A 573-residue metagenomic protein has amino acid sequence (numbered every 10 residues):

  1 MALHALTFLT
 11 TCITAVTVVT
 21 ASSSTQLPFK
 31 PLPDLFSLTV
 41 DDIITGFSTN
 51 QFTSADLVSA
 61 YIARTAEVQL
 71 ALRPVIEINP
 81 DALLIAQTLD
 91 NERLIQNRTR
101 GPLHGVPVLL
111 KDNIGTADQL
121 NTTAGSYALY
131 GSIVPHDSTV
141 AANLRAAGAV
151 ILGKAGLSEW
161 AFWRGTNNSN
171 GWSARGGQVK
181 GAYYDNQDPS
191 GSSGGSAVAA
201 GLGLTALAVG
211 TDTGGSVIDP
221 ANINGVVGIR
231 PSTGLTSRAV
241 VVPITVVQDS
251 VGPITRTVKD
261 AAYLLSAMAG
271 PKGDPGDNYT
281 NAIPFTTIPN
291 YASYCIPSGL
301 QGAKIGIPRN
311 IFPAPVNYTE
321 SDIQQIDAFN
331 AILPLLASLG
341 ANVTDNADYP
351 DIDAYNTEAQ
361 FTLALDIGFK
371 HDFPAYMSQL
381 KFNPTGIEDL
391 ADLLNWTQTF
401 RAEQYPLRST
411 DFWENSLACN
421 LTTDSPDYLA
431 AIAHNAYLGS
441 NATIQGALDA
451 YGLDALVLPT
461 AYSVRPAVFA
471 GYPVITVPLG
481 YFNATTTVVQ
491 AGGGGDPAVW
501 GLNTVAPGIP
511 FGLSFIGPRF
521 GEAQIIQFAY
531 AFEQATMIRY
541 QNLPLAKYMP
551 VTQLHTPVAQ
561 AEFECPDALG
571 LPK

Functional and structural regions predicted by a protein language model:
A2-T88, F312, S321, N330-A341 (+1 more regions): An N-terminal boundary/leader segment
S22-G214, S232: Gly/Ser-rich catalytic/binding loops embedded in alpha/beta enzyme cores
P31, H104-G125, G299-P313, L363-G439 (+1 more regions): Short helix-loop capping/hinge segments that flank enzyme active sites or metal/cofactor-binding pockets
S37, S54-V58, P74-I76, P107-L110 (+11 more regions): Structural recognition of the beta-strand scaffold that forms the well-ordered cores of secreted hydrolase catalytic
S48-T49, I62-L70, Q87-L94, R145-A146 (+8 more regions): Sec-exported extracytoplasmic/periplasmic mature domains
A55, L89-P107, D260-A262, Y294-P308 (+1 more regions): Immediate post-signal peptide segment of exported/extracytoplasmic ligand-binding proteins
V58, I323-D348, P374, S378-L380 (+1 more regions): Acyltransferase
E67, G201-A314, N330, L335 (+3 more regions): Structural helix-boundary/capping segments
